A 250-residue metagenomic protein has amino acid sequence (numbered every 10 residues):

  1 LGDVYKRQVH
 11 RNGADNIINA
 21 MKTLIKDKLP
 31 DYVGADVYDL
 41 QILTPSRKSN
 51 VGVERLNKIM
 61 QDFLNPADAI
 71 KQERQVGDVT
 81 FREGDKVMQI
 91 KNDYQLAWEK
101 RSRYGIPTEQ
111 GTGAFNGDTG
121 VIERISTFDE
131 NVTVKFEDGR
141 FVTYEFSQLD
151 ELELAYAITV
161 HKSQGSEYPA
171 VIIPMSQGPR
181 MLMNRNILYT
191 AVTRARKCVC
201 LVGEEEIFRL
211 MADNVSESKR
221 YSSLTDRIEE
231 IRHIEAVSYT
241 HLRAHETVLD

Functional and structural regions predicted by a protein language model:
L1-T112: Conserved helicase motor core of P-loop NTPases
L1-Y5, H241-T247: Short, small-residue-biased leader/transition segments that mark boundaries at the very start of proteins
N19, T23, D27, R55-K58 (+6 more regions): Charged/polar, solvent-exposed surface patches and flexible loops
P45, Q164, A244: Single, functionally critical "micro-switch" positions that shape active/binding sites and transmembrane helices
E109-G111, N116-S238: C-terminal accessory regions
D250: Gly/Pro- and small hydrophobic-enriched strand-loop and loop-to-helix capping segments that sit at the rims
